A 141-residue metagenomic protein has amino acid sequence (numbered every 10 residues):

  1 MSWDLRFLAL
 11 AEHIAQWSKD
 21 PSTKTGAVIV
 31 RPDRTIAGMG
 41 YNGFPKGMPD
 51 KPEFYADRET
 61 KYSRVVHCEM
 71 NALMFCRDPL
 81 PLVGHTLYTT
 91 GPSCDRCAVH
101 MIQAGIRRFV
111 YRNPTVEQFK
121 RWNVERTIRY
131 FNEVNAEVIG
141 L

Functional and structural regions predicted by a protein language model:
M1-L141: Zinc-dependent deaminase catalytic domain
